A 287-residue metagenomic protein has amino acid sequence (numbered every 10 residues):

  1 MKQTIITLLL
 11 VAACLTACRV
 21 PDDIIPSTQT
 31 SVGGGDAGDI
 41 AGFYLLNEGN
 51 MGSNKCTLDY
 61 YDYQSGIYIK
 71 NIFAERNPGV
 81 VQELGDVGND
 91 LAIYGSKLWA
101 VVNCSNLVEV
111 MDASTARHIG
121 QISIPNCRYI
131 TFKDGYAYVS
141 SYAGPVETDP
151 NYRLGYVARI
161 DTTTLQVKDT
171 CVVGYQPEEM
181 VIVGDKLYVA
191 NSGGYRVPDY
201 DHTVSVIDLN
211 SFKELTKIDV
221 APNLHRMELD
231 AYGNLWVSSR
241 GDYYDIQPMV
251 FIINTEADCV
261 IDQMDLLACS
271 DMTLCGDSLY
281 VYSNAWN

Functional and structural regions predicted by a protein language model:
K2-L8: Sec-dependent signal peptide recognition, specifically the positively charged N-region followed immediately by
T4, R19-N287: Predominantly soluble domains enriched in secretory-pathway, periplasmic, or organellar proteins
C14-A17: C-terminal motif of bacterial Sec signal peptides marking the signal peptidase cleavage site
